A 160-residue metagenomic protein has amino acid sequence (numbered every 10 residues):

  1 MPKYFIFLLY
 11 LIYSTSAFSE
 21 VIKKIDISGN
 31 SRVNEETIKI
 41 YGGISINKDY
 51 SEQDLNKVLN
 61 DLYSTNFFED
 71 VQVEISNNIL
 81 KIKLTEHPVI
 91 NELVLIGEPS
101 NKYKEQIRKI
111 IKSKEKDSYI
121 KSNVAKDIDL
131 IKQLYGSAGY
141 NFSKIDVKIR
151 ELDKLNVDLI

Functional and structural regions predicted by a protein language model:
P2, F18-I160: Periplasmic polypeptide-binding modules associated with outer-membrane biogenesis and secretion
K3, F7: Basic, ligand-binding patches in group-transfer machinery, especially extracytoplasmic/periplasmic segments
L9-L11, R150: Amphipathic, positively biased hydrophobic alpha-helical segments used for protein targeting and membrane insertion
I12-S16: N-terminal signal peptide c-region/cleavage motif recognized by signal peptidases
